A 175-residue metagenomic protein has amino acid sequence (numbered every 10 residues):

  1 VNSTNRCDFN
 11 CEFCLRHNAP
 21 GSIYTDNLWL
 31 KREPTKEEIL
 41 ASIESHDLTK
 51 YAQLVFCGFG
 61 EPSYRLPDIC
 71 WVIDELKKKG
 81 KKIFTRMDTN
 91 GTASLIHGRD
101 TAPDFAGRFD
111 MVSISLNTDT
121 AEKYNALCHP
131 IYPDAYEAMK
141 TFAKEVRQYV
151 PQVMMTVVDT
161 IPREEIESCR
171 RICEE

Functional and structural regions predicted by a protein language model:
V1-T35: Canonical Radical SAM [4Fe-4S] cluster-binding loop centered on the CxxxCxxC motif and its immediate flanking residues
N18, G58, L116: Residues that line or immediately flank small-molecule/substrate-binding pockets and catalytic motifs
N18-Y24, K50-L54, T120-K123: Short, basic/glycine-rich phosphate-binding loops at helix/coil junctions that contact nucleotide phosphates
L28, V55-G60, N125-P130: Surface-exposed cleft-lining segments at the edges of enzyme active sites
K36-F59: Short Fe-S-cluster ligation motifs
S63-E175: Conserved AdoMet/S-adenosylmethionine-binding subsite of the radical SAM
